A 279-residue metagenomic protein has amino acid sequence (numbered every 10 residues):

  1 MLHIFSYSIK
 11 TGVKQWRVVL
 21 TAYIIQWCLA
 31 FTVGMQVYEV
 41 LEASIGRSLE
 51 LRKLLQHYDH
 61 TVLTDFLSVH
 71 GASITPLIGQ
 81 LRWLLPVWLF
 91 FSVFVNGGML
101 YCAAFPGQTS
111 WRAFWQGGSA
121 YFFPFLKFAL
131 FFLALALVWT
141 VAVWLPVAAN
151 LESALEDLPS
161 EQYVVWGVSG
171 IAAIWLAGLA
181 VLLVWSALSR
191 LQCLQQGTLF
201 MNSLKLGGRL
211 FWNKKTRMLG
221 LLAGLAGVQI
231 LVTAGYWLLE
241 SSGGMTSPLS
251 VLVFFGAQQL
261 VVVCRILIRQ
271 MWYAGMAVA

Functional and structural regions predicted by a protein language model:
M1-A279: Hydrophobic alpha-helical membrane segments
